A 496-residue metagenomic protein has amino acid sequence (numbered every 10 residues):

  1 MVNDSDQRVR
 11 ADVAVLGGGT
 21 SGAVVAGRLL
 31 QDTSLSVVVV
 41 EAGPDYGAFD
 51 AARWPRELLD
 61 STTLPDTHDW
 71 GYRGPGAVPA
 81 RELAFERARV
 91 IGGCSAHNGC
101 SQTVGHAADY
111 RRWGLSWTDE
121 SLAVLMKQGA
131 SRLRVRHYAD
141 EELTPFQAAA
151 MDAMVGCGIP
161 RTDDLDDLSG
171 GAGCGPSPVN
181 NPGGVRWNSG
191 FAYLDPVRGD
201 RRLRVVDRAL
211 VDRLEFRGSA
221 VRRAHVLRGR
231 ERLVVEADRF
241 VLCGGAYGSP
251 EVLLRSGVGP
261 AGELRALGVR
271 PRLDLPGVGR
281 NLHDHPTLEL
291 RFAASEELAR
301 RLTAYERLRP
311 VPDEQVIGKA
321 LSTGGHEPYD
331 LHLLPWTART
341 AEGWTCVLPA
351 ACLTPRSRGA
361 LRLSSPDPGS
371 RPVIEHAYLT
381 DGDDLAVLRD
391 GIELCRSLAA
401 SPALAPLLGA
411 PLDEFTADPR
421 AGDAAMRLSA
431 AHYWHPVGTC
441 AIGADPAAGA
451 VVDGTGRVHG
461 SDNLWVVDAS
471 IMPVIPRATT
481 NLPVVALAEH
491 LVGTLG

Functional and structural regions predicted by a protein language model:
V2-E120, V124, R272-L275, H283-A294: N-terminal glycine-rich phosphate/pyrophosphate-binding loop and immediately adjacent elements
R10, R56-E57, G173-V185, V206-D207 (+4 more regions): A glycine-rich dinucleotide-binding beta-alpha-beta segment and adjacent secondary-structure elements that constitute
G19-T20, E141, Y247, I471 (+1 more regions): Residue-level detector of alpha-helix initiation sites
R28, D32, S36-V38, G43-A48 (+2 more regions): Glycine-rich loop(s) and the adjacent beta-strand/alpha-helix scaffold that form part
N98, L288-I392, Y433-G438, V466-I475: FAD cofactor-binding and catalytic pocket of flavoenzymes
G99, S116-R213, R217-V221, E289 (+5 more regions): Conserved redox-cofactor binding core of oxidoreductases
G268-R270, L394-A400, A488-G496: Internal hydrophobic alpha-helix adjacent to the cofactor/substrate pocket in enzyme cavities
